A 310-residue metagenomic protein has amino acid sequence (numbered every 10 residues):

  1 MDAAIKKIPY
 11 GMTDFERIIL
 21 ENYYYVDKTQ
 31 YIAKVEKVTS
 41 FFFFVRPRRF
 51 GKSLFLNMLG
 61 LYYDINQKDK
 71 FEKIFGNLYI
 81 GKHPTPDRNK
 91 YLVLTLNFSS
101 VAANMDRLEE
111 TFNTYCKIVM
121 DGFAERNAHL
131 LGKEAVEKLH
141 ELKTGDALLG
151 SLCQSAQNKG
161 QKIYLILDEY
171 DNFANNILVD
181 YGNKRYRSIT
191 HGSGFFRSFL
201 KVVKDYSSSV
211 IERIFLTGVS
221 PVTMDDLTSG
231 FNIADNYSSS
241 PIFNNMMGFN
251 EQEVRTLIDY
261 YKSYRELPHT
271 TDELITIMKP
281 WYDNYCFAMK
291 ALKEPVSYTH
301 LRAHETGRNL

Functional and structural regions predicted by a protein language model:
D2-R49, L54-Y63, Q67, E72-G81: Walker A/P-loop-proximal flanking segment of P-loop NTPase domains
G11-M12, T95, S99, T111-K143 (+1 more regions): Conserved P-loop NTPase mechanochemical-coupling segment
L59, T111-F112, V179-R187, L227-P241 (+1 more regions): Short secondary-structure boundary/capping segments
I74-D121: P-loop NTPase motor core
L152, A156, Y186-I211: Substrate-engagement module of ASCE P-loop NTPases
I166, E212-V219: Structural recognition of the conserved hydrophobic beta-strand(s) that form the central parallel beta-sheet of P-loop
T223-G230, Y237-L301: Amphipathic alpha-helical segments of the small helical/lid subdomains adjacent to P-loop NTPase cores
H300, E305-L310: Single conserved hydrophobic/aromatic residue that forms the stacking wall/gate of nucleotide- or nucleobase-binding
